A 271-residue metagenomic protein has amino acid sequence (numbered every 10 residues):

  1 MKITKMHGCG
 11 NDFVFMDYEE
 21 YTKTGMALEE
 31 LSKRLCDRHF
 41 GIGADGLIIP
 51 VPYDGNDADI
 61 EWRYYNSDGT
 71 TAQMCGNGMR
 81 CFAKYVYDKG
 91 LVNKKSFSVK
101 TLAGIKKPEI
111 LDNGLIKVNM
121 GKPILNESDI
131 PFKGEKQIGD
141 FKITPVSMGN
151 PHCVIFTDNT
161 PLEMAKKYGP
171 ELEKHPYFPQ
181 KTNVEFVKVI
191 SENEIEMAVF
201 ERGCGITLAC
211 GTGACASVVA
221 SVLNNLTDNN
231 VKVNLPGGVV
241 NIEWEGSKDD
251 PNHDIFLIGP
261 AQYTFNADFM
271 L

Functional and structural regions predicted by a protein language model:
M1-D112, V154-L271: A glycine-rich beta-to-alpha transition motif near the start of alpha/beta enzyme domains, typified by
I105, K122-P123: Short, charged beta-turn/beta-strand-edge "cap" motif at the junction between a beta-strand and an adjacent loop
G114-G121, D250: Short, solvent-exposed secondary-structure boundary/capping segments
N119, K142-P145, L257: Active-site-proximal beta-strand elements of phosphoester/diester hydrolases
P123-K142: Active-site glycine-rich loop that binds ribose-phosphate moieties when present
I124, M148-H152, A261: Glycine-rich beta-alpha junction loops
K136-L162: Internal active-site segments that recognize and position negatively charged phosphoryl groups and nucleotide moieties
